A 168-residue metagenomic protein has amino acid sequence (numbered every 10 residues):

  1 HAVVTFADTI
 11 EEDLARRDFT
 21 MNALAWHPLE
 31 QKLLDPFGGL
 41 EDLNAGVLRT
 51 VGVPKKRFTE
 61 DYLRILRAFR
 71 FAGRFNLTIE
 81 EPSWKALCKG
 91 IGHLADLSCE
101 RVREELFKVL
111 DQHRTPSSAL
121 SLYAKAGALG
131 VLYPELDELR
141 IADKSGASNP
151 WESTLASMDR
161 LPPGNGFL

Functional and structural regions predicted by a protein language model:
H1-L168: Catalytic cores of the polymerase beta-like nucleotidyltransferase superfamily and closely associated nucleotide
